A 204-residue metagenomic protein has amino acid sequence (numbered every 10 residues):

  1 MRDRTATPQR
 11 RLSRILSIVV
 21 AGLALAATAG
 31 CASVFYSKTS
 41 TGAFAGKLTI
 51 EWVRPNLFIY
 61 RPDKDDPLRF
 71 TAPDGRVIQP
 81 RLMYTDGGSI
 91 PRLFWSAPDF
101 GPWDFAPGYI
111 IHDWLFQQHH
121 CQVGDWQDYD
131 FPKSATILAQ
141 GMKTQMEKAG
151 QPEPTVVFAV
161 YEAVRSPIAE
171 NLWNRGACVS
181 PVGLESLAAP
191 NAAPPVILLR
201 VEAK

Functional and structural regions predicted by a protein language model:
M1-L12: N-terminal secretory signal peptides that target proteins for export/translocation
A6-P8, A29, S40: N-terminal compositionally biased, intrinsically disordered segments and leader/signal-like regions
Q9, V19-V20, F100: Generic detector of short alpha-helix boundary/capping microenvironments and adjacent low-complexity segments
I18-A27: Bacterial N-terminal signal peptides
C31-K204: Extended terminal accessory/targeting regions
